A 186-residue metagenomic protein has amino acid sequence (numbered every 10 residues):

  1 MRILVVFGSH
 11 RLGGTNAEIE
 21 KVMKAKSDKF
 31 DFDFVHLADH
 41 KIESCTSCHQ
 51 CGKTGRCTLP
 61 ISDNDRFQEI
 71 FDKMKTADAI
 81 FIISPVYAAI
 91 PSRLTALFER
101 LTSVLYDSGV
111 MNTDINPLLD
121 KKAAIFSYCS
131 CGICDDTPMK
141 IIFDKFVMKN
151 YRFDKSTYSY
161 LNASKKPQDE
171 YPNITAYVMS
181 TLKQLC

Functional and structural regions predicted by a protein language model:
M1-S84, A88-Y106, V110-M111, K166-C186: N-terminal beta1-alpha1-beta2 submodule of the flavodoxin-like/Rossmannoid cofactor-binding fold
D31-H36, N150-L161: Short beta-strand elements in bilobed, periplasmic/extracellular small-molecule ligand-binding domains
A38-H40, C129, S159-S164: Short, solvent-exposed coil/turn elements at secondary-structure transition points
V110-S156: Short, glycine-/small-residue-rich phosphate/pyrophosphate-handling segment
